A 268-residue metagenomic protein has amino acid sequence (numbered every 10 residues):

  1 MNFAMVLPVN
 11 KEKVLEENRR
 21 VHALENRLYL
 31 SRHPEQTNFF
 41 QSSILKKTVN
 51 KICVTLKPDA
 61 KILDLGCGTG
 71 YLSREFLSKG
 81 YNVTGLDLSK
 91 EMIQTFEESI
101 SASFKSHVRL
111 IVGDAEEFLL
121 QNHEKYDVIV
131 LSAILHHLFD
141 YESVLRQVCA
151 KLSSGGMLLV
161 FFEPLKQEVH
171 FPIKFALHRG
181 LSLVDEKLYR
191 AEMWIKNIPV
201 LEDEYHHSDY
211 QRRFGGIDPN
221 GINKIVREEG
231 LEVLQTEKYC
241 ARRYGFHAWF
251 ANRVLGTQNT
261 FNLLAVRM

Functional and structural regions predicted by a protein language model:
N2-K57, Q258: Conserved class I S-adenosyl-L-methionine
D59-G68: Conserved class I S-adenosyl-L-methionine
T69-E117: Class I SAM-dependent methyltransferase SAM/SAH-binding core
E117-H123: Short conserved loop adjoining the S-adenosyl-L-methionine
V130: A conserved beta-strand element that flanks and buttresses the S-adenosyl-L-methionine
E142-S154: A short glycine-rich, Lys/Arg-flanked "PGG" loop and its adjoining helix->strand segment in the class I
L159-R190: Conserved class I S-adenosyl-L-methionine
R213-G230, T236: Short alpha-helix
